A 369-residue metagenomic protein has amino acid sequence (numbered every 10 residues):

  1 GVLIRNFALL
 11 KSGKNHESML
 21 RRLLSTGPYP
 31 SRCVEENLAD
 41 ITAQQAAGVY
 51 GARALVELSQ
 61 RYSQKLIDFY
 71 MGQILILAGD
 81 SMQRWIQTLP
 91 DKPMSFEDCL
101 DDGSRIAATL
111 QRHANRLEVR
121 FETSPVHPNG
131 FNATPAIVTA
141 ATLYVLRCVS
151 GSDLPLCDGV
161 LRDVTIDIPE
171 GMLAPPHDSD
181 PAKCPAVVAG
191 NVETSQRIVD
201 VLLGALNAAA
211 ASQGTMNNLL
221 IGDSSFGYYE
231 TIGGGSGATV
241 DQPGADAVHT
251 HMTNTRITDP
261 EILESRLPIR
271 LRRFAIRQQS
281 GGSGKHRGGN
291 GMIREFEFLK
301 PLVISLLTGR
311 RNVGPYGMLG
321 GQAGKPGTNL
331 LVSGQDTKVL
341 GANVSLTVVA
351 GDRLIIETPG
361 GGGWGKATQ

Functional and structural regions predicted by a protein language model:
G1-Q369: Glycine/proline-enriched, intrinsically flexible loops and inter-domain linkers
